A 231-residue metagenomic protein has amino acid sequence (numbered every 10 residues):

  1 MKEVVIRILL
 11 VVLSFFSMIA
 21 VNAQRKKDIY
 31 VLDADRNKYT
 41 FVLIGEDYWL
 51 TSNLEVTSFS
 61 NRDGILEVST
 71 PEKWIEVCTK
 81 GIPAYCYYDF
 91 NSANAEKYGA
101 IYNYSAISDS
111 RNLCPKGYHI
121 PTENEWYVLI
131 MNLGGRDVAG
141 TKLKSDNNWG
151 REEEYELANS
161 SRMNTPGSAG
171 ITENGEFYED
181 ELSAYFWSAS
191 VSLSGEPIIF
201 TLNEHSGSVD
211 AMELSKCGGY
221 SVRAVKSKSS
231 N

Functional and structural regions predicted by a protein language model:
M1-K26: Bacterial Sec-dependent N-terminal signal peptides
R25-N231: Conserved positions within compact, well-structured domain cores
